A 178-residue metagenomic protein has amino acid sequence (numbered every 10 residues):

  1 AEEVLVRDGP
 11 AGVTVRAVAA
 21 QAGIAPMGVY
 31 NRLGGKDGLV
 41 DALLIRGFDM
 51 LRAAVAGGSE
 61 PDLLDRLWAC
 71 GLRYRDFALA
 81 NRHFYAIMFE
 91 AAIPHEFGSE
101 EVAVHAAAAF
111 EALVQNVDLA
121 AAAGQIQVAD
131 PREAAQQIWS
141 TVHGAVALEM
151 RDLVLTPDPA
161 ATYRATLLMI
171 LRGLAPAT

Functional and structural regions predicted by a protein language model:
A1, A19-A22, G71, A135: Small-residue (primarily alanine) positions within well-ordered alpha-helices, especially packing/interaction faces
A1-E2, V18, L43-L51, V55 (+1 more regions): Generic hydrophobic, amphipathic alpha-helix propensity
A1-L5, V13, G47, L51 (+2 more regions): Short hydrophobic clusters on alpha-helical segments that form packing/core surfaces in small helical domains
V4-G38, A42: Helix-turn-helix
I45-A69, G98-V104, A122: Amphipathic alpha-helical linker/stalk segments
A56-F84, A134-I138: Hydrophobic alpha-helical connector segments
A86, E96-A103, A107, A121-L168 (+1 more regions): Hydrophobic/aromatic-rich alpha-helical bundle segments in the mid-to-C-terminal region
N116, M169-A177: C-terminal alpha-helix
